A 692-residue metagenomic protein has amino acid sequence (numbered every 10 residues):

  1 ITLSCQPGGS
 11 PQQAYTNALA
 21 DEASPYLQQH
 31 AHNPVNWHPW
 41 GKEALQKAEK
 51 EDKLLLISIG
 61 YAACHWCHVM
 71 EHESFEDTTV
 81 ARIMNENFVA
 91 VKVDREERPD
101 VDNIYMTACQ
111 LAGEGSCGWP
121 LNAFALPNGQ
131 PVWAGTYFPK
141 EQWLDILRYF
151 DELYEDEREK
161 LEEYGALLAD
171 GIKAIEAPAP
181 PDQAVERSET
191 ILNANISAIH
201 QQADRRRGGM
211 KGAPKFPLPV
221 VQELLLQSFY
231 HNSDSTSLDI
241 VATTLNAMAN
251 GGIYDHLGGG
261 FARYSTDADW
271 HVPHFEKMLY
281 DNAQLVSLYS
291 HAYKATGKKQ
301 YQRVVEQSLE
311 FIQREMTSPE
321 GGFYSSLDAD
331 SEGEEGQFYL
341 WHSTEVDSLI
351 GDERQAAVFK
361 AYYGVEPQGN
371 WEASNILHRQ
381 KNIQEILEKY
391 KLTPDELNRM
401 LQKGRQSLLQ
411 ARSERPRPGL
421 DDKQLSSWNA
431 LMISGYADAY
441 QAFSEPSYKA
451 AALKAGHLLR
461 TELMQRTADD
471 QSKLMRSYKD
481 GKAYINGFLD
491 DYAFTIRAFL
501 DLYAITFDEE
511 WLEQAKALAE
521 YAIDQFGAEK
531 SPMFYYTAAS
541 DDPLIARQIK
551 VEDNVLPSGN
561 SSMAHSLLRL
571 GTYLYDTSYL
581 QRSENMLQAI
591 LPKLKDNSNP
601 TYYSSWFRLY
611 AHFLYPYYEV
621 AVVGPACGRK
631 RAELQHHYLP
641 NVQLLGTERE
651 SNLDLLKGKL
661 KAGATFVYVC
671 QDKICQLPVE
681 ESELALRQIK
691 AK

Functional and structural regions predicted by a protein language model:
C5-G435, A439-F443, L587-K692: Replace the tail clause
A247-Y254, K454-Q465: Glycine-rich, acidic and aromatic/proline-enriched surface loops and short helix-turn segments that act as binding
Y301, Y448, Y484-N486: Catalytic nucleophile-loop/oxyanion-hole region of alpha/beta-hydrolase and closely related hydrolase-like folds
R314-T317, R466-S472, R476-Y492, L500-S651: Long, polar/charge-rich, low-hydrophobicity segments
Q410, E414, D438-A442, L458-R466 (+3 more regions): Conserved helix-loop functional segments at active or binding sites
T495: DPxDG-like acidic metal-binding loop motif
